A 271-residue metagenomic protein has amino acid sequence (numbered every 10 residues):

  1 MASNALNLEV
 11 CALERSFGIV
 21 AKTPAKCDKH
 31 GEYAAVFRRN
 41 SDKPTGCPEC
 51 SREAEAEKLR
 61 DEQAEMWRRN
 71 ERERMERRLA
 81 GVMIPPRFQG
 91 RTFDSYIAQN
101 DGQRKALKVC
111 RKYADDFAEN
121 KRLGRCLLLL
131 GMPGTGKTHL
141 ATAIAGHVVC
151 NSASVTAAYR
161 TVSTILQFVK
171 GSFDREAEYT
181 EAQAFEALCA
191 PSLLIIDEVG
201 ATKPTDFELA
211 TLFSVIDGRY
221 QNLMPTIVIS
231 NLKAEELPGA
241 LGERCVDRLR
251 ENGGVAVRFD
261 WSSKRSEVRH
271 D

Functional and structural regions predicted by a protein language model:
P24-D28, C47-C50: Short cysteine-rich clusters marking metal-coordination/redox-active sites
R38-I84: Interdomain "pre-motor" coupling segment immediately N-terminal to P-loop NTPase/helicase cores
D94-A118: N-terminal pre-Walker A segment at the start of P-loop NTPase domains
R104-C110, V149-A190: Short glycine-rich substrate-engagement loop in P-loop NTPases that contacts/grips substrate
K121-A141: Walker A/P-loop nucleotide-binding motif
T138-A153: P-loop NTPase Walker A phosphate-binding motif
A145, Q167, S172, V199-D271: Replace "adjacent to P-loop NTPase cores in ATP/GTP-dependent enzymes" with "adjacent to NTP-binding cores
V155-T156, A190-L193, N222-V228: Loop/turn-to-beta-strand initiation segments
